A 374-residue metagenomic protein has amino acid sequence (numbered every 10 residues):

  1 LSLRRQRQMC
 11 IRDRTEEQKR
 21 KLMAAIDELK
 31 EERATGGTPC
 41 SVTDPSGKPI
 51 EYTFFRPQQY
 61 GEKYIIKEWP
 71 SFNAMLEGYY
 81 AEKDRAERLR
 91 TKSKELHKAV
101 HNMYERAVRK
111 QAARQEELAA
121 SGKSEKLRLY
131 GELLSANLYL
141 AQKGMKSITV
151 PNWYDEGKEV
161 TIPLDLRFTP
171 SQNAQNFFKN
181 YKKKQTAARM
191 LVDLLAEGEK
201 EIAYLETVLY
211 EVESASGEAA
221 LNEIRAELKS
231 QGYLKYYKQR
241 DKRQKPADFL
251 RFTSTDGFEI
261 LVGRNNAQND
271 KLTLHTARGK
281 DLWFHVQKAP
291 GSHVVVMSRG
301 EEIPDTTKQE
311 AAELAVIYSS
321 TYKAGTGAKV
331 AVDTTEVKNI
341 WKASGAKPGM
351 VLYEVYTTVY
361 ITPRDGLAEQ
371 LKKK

Functional and structural regions predicted by a protein language model:
L1, R5-Q8, R12-S292, V296-K374: Extended, highly charged segments
